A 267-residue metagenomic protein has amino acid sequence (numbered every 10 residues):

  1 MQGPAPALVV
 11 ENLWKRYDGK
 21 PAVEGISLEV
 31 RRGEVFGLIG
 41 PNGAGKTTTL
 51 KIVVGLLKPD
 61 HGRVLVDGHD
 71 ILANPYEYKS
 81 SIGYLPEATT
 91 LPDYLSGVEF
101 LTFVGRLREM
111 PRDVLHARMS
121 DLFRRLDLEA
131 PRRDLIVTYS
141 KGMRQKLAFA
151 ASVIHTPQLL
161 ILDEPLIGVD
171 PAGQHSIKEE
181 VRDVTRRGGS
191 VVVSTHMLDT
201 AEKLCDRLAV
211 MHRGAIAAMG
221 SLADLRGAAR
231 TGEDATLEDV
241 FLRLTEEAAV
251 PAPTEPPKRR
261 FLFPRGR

Functional and structural regions predicted by a protein language model:
G62-A73, Y78, I82: Conserved ABC transporter NBD signature motif
T102, R106, D113-P131: Conserved ABC ATPase "signature" region
T156: Conserved catalytic motifs of ABC-family nucleotide-binding domains
L160-E164, V169: Catalytic Walker B motif of ABC-type/P-loop ATPase nucleotide-binding domains
Q174-R187: Helical segment within the ABC ATPase nucleotide-binding domain
M219-G220: ABC ATPase "signature
